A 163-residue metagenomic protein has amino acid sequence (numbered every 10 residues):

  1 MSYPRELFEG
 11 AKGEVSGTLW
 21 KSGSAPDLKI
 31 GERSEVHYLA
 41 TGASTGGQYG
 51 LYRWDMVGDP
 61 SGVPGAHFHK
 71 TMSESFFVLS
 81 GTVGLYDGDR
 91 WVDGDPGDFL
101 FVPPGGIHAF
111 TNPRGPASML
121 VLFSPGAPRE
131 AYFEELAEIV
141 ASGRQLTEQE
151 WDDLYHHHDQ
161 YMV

Functional and structural regions predicted by a protein language model:
M1-A40: Long, hydrophobic/aromatic N-terminal blocks
S24-A66, M72-S73: A short glycine-rich, His/Asp/Glu-containing loop-to-beta-strand
D27-K29, D89-I107: Short acidic-glycine-tyrosine-enriched beta hairpin
R53-G58, F68-D87, L122-S124: Short, conserved beta-strand element in jelly-roll/cupin
G62-V63, V83, A131, I139: Hydrophobic small-molecule pocket/channel-lining residues, especially in calycin-type beta-barrels
P64-A66, D87-V92: Short beta-strand segments
G84, D93, P104-E130: Ligand-binding loop in jelly-roll beta-barrel domains
Y132-V163: Acidic/histidine-enriched, glycine/proline-rich intrinsically disordered or flexible terminal extensions
